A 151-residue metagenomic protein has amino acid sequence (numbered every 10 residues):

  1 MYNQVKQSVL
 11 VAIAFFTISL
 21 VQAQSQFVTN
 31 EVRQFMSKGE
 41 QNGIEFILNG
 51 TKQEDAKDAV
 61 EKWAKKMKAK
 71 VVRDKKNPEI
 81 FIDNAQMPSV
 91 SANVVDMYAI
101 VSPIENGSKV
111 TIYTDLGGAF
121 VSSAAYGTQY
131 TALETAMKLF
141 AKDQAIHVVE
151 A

Functional and structural regions predicted by a protein language model:
M1-V28: Bacterial Sec-dependent N-terminal signal peptides
Q7-S8, F27, D55, S122 (+1 more regions): Alpha-helical protein-protein interaction elements
Q24-L116: N-terminal, leucine/charged-rich tether regions that mediate assembly and partner docking in large macromolecular
Y113-T114, S122-A151: Charged heptad-repeat coiled-coil "rod" segments that mediate homo-/hetero-oligomerization in large eukaryotic
A119: Short acidic/polar inter-strand loop motif in beta-rich domains
